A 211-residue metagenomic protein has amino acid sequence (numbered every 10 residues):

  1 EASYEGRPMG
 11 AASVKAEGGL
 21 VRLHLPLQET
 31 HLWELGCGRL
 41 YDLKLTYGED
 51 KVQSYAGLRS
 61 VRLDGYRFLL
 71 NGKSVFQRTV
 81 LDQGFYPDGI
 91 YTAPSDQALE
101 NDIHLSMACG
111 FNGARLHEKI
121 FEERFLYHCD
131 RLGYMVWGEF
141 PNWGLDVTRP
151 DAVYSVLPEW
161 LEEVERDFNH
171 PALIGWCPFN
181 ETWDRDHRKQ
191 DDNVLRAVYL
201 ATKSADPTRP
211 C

Functional and structural regions predicted by a protein language model:
E1-E118, E122-E123, H128, L132-G133 (+5 more regions): Secreted/periplasmic carbohydrate-active enzymes, especially glycoside hydrolases
E29-H31, G144, D184: Short amphipathic alpha-helical interaction patches enriched in hydrophobic/aromatic residues with interspersed Lys/Arg
K119, F140, N180-T182: Active-site metal-binding loops of divalent metal-dependent hydrolases
V136-G138: Hydrophobic residues in well-ordered beta-strands that form the structural core
F140-D146: Short, acidic/turn-prone active-site loops that include or flank metal/cofactor- and phosphate-binding residues
D146-V153, F179-D206: Active-site cleft segment of glycoside hydrolase catalytic domains centered on the general acid/base Glu
V153-H170, A201, A205: An active-site-proximal structural segment forming one wall of the substrate-binding cleft that immediately precedes
W160-K189: Active-site groove signature of glycoside hydrolases
